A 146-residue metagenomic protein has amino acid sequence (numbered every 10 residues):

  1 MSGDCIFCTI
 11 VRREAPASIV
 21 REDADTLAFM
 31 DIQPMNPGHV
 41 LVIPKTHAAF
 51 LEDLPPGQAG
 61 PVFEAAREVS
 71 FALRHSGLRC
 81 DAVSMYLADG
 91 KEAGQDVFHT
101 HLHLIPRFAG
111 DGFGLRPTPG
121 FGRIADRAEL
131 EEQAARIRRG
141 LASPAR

Functional and structural regions predicted by a protein language model:
M1-R146: HIT superfamily nucleotide-processing domains
